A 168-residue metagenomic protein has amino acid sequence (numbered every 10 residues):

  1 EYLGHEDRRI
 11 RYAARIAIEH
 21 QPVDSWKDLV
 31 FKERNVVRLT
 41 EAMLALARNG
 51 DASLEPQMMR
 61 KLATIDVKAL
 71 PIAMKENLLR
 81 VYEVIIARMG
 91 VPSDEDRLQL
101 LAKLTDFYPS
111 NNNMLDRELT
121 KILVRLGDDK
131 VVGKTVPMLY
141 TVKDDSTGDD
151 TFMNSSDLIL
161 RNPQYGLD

Functional and structural regions predicted by a protein language model:
E1-D168: Long, ordered, helix-rich scaffold segments
